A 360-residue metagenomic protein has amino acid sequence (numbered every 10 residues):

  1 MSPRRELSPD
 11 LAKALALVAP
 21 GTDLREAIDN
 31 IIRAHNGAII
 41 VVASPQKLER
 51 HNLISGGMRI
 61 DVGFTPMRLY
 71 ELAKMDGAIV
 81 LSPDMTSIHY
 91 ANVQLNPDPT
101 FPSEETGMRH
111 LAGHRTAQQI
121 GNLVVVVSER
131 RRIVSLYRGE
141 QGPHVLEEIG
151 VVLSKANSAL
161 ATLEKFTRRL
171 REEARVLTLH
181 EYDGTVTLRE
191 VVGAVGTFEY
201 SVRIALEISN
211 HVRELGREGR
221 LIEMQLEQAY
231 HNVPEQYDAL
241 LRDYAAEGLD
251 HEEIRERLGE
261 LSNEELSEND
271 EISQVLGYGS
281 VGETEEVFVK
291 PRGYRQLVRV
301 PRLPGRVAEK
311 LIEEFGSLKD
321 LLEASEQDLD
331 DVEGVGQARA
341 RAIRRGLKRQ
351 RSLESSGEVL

Functional and structural regions predicted by a protein language model:
M1-E265, N269-D270: Divalent-cation
R132, T178, T185, E223 (+4 more regions): Residue-level detector of alpha-helical recognition elements and their boundaries
H231-D331, Q337-L360: Long, highly charged, low-complexity intrinsically disordered interaction regions that mediate electrostatic DNA/RNA
